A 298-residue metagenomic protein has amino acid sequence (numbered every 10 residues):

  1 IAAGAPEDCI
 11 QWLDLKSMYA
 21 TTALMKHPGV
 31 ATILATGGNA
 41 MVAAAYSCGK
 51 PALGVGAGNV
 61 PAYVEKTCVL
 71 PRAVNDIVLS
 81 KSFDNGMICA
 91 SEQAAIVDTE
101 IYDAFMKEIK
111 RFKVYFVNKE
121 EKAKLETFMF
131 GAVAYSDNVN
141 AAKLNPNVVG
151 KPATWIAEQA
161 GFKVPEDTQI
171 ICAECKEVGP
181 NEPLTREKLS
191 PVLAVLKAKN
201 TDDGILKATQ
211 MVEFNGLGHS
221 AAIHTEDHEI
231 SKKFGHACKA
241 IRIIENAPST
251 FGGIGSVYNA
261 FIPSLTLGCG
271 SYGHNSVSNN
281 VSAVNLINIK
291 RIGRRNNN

Functional and structural regions predicted by a protein language model:
I1-R72: Rossmann-like NAD(P) dinucleotide-binding subdomain of oxidoreductase/dehydrogenase enzymes
C9-D14, L34-G37, A52-V55, V97 (+4 more regions): General beta-strand structural signal in soluble alpha/beta enzymes
I10, I33-L34, G58, D98 (+4 more regions): Buried hydrophobic positions in well-ordered alpha/beta secondary-structure cores of metabolic enzymes
L15, Y19, P28, T36 (+11 more regions): Conserved active-site and cofactor/substrate-binding residues in soluble primary-metabolism enzymes
L24-P28, V69, G131-L144, L184-R186 (+1 more regions): Short, surface-exposed amphipathic charged segments that create phosphate/polyanion-binding patches used for binding
H27, V55-A57, M87-S91, R186-P191 (+1 more regions): Short glycine-enriched loop/turn motifs at secondary-structure junctions
V42-G179: ALDH superfamily catalytic-core signature
F162-N298: Conserved C-terminal structural/oligomerization subdomain of aldehyde/semialdehyde dehydrogenase
